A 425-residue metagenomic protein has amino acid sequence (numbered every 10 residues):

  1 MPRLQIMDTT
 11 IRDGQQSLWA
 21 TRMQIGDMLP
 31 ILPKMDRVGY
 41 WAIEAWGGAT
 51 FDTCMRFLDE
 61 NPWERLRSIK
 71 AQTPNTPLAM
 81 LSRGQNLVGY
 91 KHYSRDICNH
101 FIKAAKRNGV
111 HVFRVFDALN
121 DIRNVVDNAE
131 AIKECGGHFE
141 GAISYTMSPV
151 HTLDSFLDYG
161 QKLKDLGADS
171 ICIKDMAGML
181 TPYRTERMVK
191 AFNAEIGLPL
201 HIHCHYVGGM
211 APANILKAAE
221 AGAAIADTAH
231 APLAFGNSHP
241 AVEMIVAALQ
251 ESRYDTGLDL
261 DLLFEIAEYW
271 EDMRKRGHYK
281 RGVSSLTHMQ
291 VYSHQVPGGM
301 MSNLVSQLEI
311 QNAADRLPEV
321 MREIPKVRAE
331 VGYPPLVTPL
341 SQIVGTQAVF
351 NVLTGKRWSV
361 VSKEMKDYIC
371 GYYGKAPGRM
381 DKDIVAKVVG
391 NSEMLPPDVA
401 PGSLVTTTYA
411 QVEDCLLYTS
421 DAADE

Functional and structural regions predicted by a protein language model:
M1-T21, P74-Y90, E134-M147: N-terminal small/glycine-rich loop or linker at the start of catalytic domains across soluble metabolic enzymes
I6-T9, I43-A45, L78-S82, F113-R114 (+4 more regions): Hydrophobic faces of well-ordered beta-strands that scaffold small-molecule active sites in alpha/beta enzyme cores
G14, V115, I171, G222 (+1 more regions): Conserved, mostly hydrophobic/aromatic
T50-D127, S144-F156: Active-site beta->alpha loop and helix N-cap motifs at the rims of alpha/beta catalytic domains
R56-M80, N128-G141, E186-I202, E251-S252: Alpha-helix-loop-beta-strand connector modules within alpha/beta enzyme cores
L58-W63, A118-C135, V150-L153, G178-F192 (+1 more regions): Active-site-adjacent beta->alpha loops and helix N-cap segments on the catalytic face of soluble alpha/beta enzymes
D158, M210-A221: Catalytic cores of alpha/beta
Y418-E425: Conserved small/polar residues in nucleotide/adenosyl-binding loops
